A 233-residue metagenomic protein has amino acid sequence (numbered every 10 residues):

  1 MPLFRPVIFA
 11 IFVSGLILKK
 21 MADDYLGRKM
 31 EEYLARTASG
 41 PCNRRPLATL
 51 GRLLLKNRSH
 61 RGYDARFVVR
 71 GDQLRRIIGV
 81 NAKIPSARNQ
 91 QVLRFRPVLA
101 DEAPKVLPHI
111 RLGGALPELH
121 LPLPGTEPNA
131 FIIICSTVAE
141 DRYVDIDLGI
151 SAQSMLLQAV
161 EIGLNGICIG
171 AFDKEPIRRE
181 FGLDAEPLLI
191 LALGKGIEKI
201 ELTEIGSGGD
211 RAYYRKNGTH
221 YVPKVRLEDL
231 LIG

Functional and structural regions predicted by a protein language model:
F4-G233: Acidic, surface-exposed loops and disordered segments
